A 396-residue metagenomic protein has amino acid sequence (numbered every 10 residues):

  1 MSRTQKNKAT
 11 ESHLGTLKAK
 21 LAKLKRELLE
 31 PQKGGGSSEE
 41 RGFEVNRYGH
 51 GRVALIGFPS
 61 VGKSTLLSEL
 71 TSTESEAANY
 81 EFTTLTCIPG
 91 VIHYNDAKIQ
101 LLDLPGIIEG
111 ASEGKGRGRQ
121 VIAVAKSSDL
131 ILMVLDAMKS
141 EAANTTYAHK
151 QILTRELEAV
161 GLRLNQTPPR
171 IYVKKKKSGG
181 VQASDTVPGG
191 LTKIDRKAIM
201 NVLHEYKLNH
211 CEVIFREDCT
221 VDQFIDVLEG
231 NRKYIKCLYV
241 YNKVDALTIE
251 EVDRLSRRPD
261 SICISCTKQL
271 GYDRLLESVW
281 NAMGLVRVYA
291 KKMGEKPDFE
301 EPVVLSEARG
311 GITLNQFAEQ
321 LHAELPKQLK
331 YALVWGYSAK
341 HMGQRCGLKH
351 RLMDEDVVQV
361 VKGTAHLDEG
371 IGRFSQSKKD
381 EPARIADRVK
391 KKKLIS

Functional and structural regions predicted by a protein language model:
M1-K6, T10-L21, V304, A308-S396: C-terminal effector/interaction modules appended to NTPase cores
M1-Y206, I385-A386, K393-I395: Conserved G1/Walker A P-loop phosphate-binding module
S2-T4, P105, L135-M138, D260-I264 (+1 more regions): Short hinge/gating elements
A19-L55, E69, S278, A282-A290 (+3 more regions): Conserved NTPase motor "head" modules and their coupling/switch loops across ABC/AAA+ ATPases, GTPases, and GHKL ATPases
R52-L55, Q100-L101, L132-V134, L238-V240 (+3 more regions): Structured core elements
G106-I108, A137-A143, E158-A159, R170-I171 (+5 more regions): Conserved nucleotide-binding/hydrolysis micro-motifs of P-loop NTPases
L164-H204, V213-R216, T220, I235-Y239 (+1 more regions): Canonical P-loop GTPase G-domain recognition
D218-N231: Phosphate-interacting basic helix/loop segments used at nucleotide- and nucleic-acid interfaces
